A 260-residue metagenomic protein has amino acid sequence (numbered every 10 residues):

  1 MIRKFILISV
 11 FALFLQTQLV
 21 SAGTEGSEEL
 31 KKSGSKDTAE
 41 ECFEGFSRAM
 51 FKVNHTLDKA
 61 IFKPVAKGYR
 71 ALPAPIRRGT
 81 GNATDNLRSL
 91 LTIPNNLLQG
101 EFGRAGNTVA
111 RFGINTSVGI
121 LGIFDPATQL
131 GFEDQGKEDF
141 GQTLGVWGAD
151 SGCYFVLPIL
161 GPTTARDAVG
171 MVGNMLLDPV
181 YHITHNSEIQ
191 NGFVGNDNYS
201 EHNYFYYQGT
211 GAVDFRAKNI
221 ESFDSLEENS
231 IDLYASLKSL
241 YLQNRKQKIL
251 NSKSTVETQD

Functional and structural regions predicted by a protein language model:
M1-L7: Bacterial N-terminal signal peptides that target proteins for export
I8-Q16: Bacterial N-terminal signal peptides
Q18-A22: Sec/Tat signal peptide C-region and signal peptidase I cleavage site
G23, L30-S35, W147-D260: A structured, mid-to-C-terminal "fold-capping" secondary-structure block
T38, C42-A71: Cationic, glycine-rich low-complexity segments
G45-F46, P75-N82, A105-N115: Alpha-helical scaffold segments that form or flank carboxylate-/histidine-based iron centers
A60-R78, L130, G141: Membrane interface segments of multi-pass transport proteins and intramembrane proteases
N86-A165: Mid-length scaffold segments of soluble, non-membrane domains
